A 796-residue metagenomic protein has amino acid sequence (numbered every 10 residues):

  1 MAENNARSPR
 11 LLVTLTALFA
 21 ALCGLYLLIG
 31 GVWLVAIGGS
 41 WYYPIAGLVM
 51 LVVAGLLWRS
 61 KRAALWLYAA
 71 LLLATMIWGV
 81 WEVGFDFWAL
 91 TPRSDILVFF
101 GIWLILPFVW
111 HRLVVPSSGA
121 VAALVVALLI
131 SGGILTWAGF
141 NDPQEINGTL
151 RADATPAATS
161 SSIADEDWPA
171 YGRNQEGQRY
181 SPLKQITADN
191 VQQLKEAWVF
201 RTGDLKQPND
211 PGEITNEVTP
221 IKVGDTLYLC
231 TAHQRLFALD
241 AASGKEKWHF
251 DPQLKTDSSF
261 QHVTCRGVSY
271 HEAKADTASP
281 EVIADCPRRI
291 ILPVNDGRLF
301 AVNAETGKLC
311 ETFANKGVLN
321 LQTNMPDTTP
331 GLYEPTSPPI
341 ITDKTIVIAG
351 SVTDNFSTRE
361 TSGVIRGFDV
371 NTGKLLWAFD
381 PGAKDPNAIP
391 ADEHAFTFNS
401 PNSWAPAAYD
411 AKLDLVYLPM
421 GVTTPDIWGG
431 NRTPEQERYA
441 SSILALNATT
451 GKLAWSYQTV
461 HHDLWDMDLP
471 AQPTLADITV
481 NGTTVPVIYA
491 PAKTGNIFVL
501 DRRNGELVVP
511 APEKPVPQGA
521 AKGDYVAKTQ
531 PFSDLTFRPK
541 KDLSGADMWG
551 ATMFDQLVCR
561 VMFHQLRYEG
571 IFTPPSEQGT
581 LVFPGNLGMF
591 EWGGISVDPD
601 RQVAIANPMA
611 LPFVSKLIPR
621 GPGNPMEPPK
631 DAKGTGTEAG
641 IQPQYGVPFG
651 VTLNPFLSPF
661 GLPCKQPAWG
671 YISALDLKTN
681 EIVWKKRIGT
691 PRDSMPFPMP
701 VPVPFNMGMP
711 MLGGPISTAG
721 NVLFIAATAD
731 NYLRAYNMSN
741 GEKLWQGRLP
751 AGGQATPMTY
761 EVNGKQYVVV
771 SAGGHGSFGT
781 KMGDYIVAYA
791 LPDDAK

Functional and structural regions predicted by a protein language model:
M1-T149: Topology signature of small-to-medium multi-pass alpha-helical membrane proteins
F99-V114, G119-P143, L239-E246, T264-H271 (+5 more regions): Hydrophobic or amphipathic alpha-helical targeting/insertion segments
G133-L183, Q530-R538, L543-F554, K633-E638: N-terminal pre-domain segments of enzymes
P156-L205, P220, S673-L675: Mature N-terminal segment immediately following signal peptide/propeptide cleavage in secreted/periplasmic
W168-G172, E213-H233, F260-R298, G331-T358 (+11 more regions): Repeat-blade elements of multi-bladed beta-propeller folds
Q175-S181, D204-D210, F237, D426-I427 (+1 more regions): Short, solvent-exposed loop/turn elements at domain surfaces
Q192-L205, L236-S258, H271-D276, I283 (+11 more regions): Extracytoplasmic/lumenal domain signature
A408, Q530, D534-F613, G621-P625 (+5 more regions): Long, low-complexity segments enriched in small/aliphatic residues
